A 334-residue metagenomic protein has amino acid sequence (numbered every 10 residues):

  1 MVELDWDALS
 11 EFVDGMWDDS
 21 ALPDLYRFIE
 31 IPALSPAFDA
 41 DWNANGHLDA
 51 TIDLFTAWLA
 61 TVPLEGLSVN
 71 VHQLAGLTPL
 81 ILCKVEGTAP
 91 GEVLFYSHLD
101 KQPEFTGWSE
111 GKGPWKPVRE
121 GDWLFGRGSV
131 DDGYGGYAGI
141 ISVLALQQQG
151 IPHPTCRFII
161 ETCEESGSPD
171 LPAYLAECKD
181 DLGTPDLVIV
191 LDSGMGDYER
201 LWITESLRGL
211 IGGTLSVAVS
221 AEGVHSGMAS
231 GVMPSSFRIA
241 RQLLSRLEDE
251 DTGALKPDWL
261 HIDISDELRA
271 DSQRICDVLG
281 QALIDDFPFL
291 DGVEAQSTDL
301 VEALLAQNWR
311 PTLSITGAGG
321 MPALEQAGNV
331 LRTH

Functional and structural regions predicted by a protein language model:
V2-G107, T333-H334: N-terminal helical capping/dimerization or prosegment-like subdomains of hydrolases acting on amide or phosphate bonds
E30, L34, W115-P117, S216-E222: Short connector loops/turns at beta-strand edges and beta->alpha or beta->beta junctions
L34, A75-L77, T162-S166, D263-S265 (+1 more regions): Short, internal active-site loops enriched in acidic
A37, P79, K101-P103, E165-S168 (+3 more regions): Flexible loop/turn segments at secondary-structure boundaries
P90-I160: Active-site metal-coordination/substrate-binding segment of hydrolases, especially metallo-dependent peptidases
S129-T298, E302-L313: Fold-level recognition of mixed alpha/beta catalytic cores in primary-metabolism enzymes, strongest
V232-M233, Q326-H334: Short, solvent-exposed beta-strand/turn "edge" segments of beta-rich domains on protein surfaces
A303-N329: A structural supersecondary motif
